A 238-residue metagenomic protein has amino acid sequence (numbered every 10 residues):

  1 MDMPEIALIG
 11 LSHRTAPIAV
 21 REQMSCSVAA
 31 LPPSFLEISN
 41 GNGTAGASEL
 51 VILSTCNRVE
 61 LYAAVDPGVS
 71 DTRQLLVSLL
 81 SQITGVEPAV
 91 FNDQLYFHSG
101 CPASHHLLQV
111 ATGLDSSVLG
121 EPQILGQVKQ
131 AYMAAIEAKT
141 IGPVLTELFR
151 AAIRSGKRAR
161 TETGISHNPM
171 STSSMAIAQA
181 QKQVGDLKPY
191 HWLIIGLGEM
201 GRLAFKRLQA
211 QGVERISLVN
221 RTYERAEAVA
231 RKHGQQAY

Functional and structural regions predicted by a protein language model:
D2-S116: A glycine-rich (often HGG/GG-containing) alpha/beta subdomain
S34, S39, A210-Y238: Conserved N-terminal Rossmann-fold NAD(P) cofactor-binding segment
S48, V86-V90, D186, E214 (+1 more regions): Short coil/loop linkers at secondary-structure junctions
T72, E162, L208: Active-site-proximal beta-alpha loop/turn segments in soluble metabolic enzymes
V90-K188: Glycine/serine-rich phosphate-binding loop and adjoining beta1-alpha1 elements at the start of nucleotide-handling
A152, N168-S173, I177-Q209, V213 (+2 more regions): Glycine-rich adenosine-cofactor-binding loop
